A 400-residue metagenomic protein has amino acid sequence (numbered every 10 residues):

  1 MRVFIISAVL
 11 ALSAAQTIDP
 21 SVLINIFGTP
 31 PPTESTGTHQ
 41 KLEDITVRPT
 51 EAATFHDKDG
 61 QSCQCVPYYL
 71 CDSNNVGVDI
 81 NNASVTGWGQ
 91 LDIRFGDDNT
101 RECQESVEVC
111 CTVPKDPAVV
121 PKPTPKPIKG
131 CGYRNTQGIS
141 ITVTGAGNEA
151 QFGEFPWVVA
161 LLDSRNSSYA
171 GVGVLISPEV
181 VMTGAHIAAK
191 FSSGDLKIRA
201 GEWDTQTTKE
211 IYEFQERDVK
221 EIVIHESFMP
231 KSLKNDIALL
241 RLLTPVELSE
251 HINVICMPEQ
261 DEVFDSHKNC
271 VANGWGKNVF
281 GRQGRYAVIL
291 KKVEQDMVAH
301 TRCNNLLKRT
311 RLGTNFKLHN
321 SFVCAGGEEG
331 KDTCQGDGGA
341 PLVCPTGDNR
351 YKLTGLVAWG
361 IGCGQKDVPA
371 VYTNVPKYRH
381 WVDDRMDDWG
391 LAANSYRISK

Functional and structural regions predicted by a protein language model:
M1-L10, A14: Classical eukaryotic N-terminal signal peptides for Sec-dependent ER targeting/secretion, especially the positively
R2, Y169-G201, V263-V271: Classical protein tyrosine phosphatase
S13-M182, K197, E202, A393-K400: Protease-domain processing segments flanking chymotrypsin-fold serine proteases, especially trypsin-like
P67-Y68, N74-N81, V85, Q90-R94 (+5 more regions): Extracellular trypsin-like serine protease catalytic domains
V107-T112, A238-R241, V375-V382: Short, structured beta-strand segments at or near domain termini in extracellular proteins/domains
Y133-T142, W157, L161-L162, V181-G184 (+3 more regions): Conserved H-D interstitial segment of serine endopeptidase catalytic domains
V181-A185, K234-E259, L290, G390: Conserved active-site neighborhood of the chymotrypsin/trypsin-like protease fold
I211, V223-M229, P245-E294: Active-site substrate-binding loop(s) of clan PA
